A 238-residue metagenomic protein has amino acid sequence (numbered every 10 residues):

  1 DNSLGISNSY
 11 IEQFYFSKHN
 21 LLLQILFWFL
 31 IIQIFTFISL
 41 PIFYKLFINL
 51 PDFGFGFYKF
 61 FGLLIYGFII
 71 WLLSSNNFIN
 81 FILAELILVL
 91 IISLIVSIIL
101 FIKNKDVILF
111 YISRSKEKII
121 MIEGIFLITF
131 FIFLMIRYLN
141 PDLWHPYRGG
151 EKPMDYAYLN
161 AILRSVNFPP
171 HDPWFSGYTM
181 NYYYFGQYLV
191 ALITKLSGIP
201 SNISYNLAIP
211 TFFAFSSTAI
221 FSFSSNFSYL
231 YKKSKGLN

Functional and structural regions predicted by a protein language model:
D1-E117: Membrane-embedded, hydrophobic transmembrane alpha-helices
E12-F14, L21-L23, R114, T129-N238: Active-site lumenal/periplasmic loops and adjacent helix-entry segments of GT-C-fold, multi-pass membrane
L26, F61, I65, I69 (+4 more regions): Lipid-exposed faces of alpha-helical membrane segments in multi-pass integral membrane proteins
N80-I162: Charged/polar interaction segments and conserved charged motifs
